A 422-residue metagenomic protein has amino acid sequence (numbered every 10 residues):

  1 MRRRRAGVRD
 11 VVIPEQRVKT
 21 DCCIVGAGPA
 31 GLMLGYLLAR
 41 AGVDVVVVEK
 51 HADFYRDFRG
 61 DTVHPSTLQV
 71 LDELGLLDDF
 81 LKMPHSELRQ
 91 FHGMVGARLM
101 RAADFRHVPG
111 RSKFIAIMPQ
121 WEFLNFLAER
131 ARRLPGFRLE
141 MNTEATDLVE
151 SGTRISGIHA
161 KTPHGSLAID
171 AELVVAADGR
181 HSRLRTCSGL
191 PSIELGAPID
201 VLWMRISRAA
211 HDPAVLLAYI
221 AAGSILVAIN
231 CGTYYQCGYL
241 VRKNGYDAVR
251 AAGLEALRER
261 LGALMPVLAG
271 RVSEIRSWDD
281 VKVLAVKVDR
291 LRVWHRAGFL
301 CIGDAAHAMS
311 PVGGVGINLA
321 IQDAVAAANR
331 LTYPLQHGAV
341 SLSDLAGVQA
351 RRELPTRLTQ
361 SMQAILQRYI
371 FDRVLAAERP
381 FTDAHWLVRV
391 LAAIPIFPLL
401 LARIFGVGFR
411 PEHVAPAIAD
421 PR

Functional and structural regions predicted by a protein language model:
R2-E15, N329-R422: C-terminal helical "tail/cap" subdomain of flavin- and related membrane-associated enzymes
E15-A30: Beta1/beta-strand and adjacent pyrophosphate-binding region of the FAD-binding site in flavoprotein oxidoreductases
C22-I24, V45, F299: Conserved hydrophobic helix-helix packing surfaces used for dimerization/oligomerization
A27-P29, M33-G35, R40, L127 (+1 more regions): Conserved mid-domain beta->alpha element of the FAD-binding
A39-R59: Glycine-rich FAD pyrophosphate-binding loop
H64-R130: Active-site-adjacent segment of FAD-dependent monooxygenases/related oxidoreductases
R132-A145: A conserved beta-strand/loop element that lines the FAD pocket in flavoprotein oxidoreductases
T143, T153-A168, L173-V286, R290 (+1 more regions): Conserved FAD-binding catalytic core of PHBH/FMO-like flavoproteins
